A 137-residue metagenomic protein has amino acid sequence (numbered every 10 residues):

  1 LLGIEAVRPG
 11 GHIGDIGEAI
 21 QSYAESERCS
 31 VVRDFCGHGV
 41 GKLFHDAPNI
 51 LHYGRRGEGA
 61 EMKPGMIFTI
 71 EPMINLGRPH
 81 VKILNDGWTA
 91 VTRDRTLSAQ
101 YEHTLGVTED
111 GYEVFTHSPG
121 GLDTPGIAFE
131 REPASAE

Functional and structural regions predicted by a protein language model:
L1-E137: Active-site neighborhoods and metal-handling regions in enzymes and metal-associated proteins
